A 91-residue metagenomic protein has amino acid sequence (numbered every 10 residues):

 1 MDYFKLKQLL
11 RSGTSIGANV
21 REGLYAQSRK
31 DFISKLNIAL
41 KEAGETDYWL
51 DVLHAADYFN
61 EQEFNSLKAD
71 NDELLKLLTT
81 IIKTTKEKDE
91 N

Functional and structural regions predicted by a protein language model:
M1-A18, E22, A26-N91: Short, C-terminally biased terminal segments at protein or domain edges
